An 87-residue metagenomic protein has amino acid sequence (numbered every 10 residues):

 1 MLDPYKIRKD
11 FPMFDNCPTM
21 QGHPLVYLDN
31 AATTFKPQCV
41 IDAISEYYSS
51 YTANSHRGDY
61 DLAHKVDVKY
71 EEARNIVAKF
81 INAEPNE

Functional and structural regions predicted by a protein language model:
M1-E87: Pyridoxal 5′-phosphate
